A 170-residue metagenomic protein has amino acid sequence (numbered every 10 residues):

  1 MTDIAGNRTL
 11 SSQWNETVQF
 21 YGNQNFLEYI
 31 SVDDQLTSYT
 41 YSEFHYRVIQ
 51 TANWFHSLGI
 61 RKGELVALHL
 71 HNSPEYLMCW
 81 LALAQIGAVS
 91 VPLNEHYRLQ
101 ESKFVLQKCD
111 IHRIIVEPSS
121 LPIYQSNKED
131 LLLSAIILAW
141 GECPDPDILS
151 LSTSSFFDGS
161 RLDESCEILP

Functional and structural regions predicted by a protein language model:
A5-E28, Y46: A short N-terminal helical cap/helix-turn-helix that marks the beginning of AMP-binding/adenylate-forming
N23, L27-S73, L77-L81, R98-K103: Conserved AMP-binding/adenylate-forming core of the ANL superfamily
D33, S119-P170: ANL superfamily adenylate-forming
A84: Anion (oxyanion) recognition and catalysis
G87: Structured binding elements
E95-N127, S160: Conserved ATP-dependent adenylate/AMP-binding module captured primarily in the ANL superfamily
